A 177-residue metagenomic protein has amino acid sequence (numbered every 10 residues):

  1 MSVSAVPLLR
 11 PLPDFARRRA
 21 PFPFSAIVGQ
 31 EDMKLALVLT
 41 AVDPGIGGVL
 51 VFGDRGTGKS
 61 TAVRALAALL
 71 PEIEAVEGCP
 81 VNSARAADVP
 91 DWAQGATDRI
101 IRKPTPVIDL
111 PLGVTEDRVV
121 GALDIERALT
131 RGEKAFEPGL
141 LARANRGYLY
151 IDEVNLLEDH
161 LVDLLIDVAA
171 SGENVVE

Functional and structural regions predicted by a protein language model:
S2-E177: Conserved ASCE/P-loop NTPase catalytic core
